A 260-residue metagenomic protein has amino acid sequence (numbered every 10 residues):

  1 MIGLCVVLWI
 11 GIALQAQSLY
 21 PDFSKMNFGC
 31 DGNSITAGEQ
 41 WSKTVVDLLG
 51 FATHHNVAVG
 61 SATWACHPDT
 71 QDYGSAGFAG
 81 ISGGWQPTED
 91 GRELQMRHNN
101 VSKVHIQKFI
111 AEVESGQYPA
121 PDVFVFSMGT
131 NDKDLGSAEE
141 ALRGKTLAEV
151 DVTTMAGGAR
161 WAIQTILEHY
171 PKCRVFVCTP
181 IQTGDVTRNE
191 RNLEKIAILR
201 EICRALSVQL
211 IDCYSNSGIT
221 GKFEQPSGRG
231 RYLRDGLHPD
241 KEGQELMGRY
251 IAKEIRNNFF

Functional and structural regions predicted by a protein language model:
I2-G11: Bacterial N-terminal signal peptides
A16-S18: Boundary at the C-terminal end of the N-terminal hydrophobic targeting segment
D22-C30, I35-E149: Conserved SGNH/GDSL esterase-like catalytic core that processes O-acyl groups on lipids and polysaccharides
K43, D47, Q107, A111 (+8 more regions): Solvent-exposed, polar/charged alpha-helical surfaces in well-ordered, non-transmembrane soluble domains, broadly
S127-D134, R160-I196: Active-site segments of SGNH/GDSL-like serine hydrolases that catalyze O-acetyl group transfer/hydrolysis on lipids
K145-T153, V186, H238: The substrate-binding groove and active-site-proximal loops of carbohydrate-active enzymes, especially glycoside
P180-F260: Catalytic His-Asp segment of secreted/periplasmic serine-dependent ester chemistry enzymes
